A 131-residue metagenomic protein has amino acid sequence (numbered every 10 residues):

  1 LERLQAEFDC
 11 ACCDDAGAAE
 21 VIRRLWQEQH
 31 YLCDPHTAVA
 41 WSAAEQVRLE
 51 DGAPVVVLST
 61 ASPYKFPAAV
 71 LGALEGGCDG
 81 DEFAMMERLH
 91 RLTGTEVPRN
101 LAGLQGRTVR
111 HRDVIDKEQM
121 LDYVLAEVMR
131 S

Functional and structural regions predicted by a protein language model:
L1-S131: PLP-dependent amino-acid enzyme catalytic core
